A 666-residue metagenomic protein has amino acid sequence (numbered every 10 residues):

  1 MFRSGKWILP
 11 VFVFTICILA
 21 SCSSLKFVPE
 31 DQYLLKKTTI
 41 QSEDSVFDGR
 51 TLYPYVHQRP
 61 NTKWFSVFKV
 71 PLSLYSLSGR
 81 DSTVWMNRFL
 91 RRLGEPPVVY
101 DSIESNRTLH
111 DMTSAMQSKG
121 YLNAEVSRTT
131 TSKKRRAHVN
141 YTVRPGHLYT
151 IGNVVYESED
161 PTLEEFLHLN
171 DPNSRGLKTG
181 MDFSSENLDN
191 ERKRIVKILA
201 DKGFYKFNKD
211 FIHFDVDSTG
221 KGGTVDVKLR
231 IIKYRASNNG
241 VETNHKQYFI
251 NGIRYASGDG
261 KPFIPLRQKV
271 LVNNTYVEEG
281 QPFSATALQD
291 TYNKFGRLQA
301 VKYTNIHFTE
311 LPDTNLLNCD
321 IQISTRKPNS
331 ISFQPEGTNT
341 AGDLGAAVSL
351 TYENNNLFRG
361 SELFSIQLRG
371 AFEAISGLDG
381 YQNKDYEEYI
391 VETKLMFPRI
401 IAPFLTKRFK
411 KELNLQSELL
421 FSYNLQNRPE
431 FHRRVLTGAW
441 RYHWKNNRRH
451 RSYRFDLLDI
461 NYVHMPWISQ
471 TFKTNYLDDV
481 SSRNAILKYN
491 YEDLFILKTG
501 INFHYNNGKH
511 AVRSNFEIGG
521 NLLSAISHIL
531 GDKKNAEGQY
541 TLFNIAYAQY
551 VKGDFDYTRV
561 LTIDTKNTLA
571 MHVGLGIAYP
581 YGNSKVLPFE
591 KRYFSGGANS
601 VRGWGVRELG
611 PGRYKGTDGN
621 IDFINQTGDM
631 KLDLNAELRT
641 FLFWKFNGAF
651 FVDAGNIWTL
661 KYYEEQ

Functional and structural regions predicted by a protein language model:
M1-L9: Bacterial N-terminal signal peptides that target proteins for export
F2, S23-R297, T304-T309, R408-F409 (+1 more regions): Interaction-mediating elements
I18-S21: C-terminal motif of bacterial Sec signal peptides marking the signal peptidase cleavage site
S42, V143-H147, S158, L229-R235 (+12 more regions): Flexible glycine-/small-residue-rich
Y121, F204, P328, R359-S361 (+4 more regions): Strand-connecting loop/turn motifs
Y121-E125, Y205-D210, L344-V348, K498 (+1 more regions): Amphipathic hydrophobic-ligand
L163-H168, Q281-V512, R602-G603, Y614: Gram-negative/organellar outer-membrane beta-barrel architecture
T338-A341, R454-F641, F650-A654, W658-K661 (+1 more regions): C-terminal outer-membrane beta-barrel translocator/porin domains of Gram-negative envelope proteins and their
